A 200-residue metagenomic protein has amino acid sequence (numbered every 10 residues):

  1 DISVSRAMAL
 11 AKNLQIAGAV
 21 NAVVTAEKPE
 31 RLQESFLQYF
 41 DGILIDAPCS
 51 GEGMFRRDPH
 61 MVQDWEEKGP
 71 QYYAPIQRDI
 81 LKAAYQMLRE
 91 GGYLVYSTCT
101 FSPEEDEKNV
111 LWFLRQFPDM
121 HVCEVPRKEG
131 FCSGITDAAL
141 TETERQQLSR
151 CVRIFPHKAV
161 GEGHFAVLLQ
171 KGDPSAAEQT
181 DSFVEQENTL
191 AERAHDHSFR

Functional and structural regions predicted by a protein language model:
D1-R200: S-adenosylmethionine
